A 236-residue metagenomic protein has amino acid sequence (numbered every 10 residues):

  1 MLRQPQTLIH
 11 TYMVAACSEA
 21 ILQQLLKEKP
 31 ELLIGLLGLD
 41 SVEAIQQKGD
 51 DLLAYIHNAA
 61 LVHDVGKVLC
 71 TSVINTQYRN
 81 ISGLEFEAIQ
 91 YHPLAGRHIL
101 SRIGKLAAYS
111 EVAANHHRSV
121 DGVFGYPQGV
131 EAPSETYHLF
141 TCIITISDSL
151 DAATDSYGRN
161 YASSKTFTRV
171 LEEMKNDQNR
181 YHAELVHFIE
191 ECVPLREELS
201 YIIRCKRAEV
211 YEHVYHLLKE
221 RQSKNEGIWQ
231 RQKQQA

Functional and structural regions predicted by a protein language model:
M1-Q90, V130: Acidic/His-rich, divalent-metal-binding segments that scaffold phosphate/diphosphate chemistry
Q4-T11, T136-L139, S163: Aromatic-acidic/polar surface patches that form glycan- and anion
M13-L22, E85-S101, K165-Y181, L185: An active-site-proximal "capping" alpha-helix that borders the catalytic cofactor pocket
Q23, C70, S101, K105 (+2 more regions): Charged/polar positions within long, soluble alpha-helices
L36-A60, L100-T145, N160-A162, M174-Q235: Histidine/acidic-rich helix-loop-helix segments that form or flank divalent-metal centers in metalloenzyme catalytic
D64-Y78, H117-G125, D151, S156: Acidic, Mg2+-coordinating active-site segments of isoprenoid diphosphate-utilizing enzymes
N80-I81, G158-F167: Short, charged, surface-exposed loops that flank catalytic or proteolytic processing sites
T141-D155: Conserved beta-strand-loop-short alpha-helix elements that form and flank the Mn2+/Mg2+-coordinating active site
